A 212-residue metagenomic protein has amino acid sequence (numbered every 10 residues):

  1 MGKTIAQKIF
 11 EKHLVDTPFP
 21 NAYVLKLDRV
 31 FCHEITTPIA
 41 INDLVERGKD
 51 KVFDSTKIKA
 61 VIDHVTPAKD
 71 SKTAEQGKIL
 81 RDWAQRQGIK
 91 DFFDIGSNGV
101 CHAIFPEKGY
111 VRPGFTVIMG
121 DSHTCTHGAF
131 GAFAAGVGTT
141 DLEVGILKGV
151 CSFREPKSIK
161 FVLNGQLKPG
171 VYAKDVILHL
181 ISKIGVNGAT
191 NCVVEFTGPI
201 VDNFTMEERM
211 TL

Functional and structural regions predicted by a protein language model:
M1-L212: Fe-S-dependent hydro-lyases/dehydratases of central metabolism
